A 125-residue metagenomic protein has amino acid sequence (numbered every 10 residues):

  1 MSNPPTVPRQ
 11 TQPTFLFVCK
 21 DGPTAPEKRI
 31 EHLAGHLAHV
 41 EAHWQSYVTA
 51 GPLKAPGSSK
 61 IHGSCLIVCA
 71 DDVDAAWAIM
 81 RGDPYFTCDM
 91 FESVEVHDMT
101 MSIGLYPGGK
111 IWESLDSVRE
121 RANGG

Functional and structural regions predicted by a protein language model:
S2-G125: Conserved, structured core segments of small domains
